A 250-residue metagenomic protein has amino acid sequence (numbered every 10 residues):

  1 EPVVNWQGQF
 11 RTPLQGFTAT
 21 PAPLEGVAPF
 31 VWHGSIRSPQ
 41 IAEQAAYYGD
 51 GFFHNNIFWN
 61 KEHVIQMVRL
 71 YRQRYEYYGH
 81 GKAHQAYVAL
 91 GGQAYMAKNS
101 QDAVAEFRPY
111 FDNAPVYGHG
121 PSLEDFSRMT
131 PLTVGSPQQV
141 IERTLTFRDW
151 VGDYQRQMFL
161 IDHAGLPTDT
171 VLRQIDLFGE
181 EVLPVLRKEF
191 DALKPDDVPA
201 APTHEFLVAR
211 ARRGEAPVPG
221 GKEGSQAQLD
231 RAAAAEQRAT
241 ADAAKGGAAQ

Functional and structural regions predicted by a protein language model:
E1-Q250: Active-site-adjacent structural elements that line small-molecule/cofactor binding pockets in enzymes
